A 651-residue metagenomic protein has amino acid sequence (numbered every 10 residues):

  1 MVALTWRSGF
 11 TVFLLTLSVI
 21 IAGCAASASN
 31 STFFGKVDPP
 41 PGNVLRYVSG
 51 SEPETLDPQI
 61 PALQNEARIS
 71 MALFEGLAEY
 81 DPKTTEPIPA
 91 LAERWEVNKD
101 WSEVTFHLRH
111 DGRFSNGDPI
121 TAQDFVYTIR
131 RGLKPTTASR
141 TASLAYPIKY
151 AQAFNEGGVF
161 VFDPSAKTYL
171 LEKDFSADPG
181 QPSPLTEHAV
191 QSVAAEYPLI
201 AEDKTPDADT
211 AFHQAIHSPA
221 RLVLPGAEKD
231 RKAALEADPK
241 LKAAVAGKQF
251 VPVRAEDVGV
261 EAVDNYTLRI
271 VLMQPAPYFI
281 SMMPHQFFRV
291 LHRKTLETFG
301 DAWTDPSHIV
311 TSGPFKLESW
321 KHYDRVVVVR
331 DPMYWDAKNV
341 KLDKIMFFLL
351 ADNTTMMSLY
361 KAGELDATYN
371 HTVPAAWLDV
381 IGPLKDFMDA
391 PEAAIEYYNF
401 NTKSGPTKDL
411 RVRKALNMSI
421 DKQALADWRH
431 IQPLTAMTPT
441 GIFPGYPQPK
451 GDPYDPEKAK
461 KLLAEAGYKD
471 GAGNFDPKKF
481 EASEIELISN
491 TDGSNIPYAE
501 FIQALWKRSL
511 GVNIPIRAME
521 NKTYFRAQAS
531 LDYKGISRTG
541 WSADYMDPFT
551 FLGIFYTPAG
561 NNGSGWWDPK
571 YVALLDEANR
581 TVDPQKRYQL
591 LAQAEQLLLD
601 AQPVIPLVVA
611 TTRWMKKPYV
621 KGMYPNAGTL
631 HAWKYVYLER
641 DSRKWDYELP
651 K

Functional and structural regions predicted by a protein language model:
A25, D38, A436, E486 (+3 more regions): Extracytoplasmic/peripheral linker and loop segments enriched in polar/acidic and small residues with frequent Thr/Pro
Y47, G117, L365, T372 (+2 more regions): Periplasmic binding protein-like
V48-K99, V310: N-terminal lobe/hinge region of extracytoplasmic solute-binding protein
D81-P82, I200-T267, V271-M346, D352-T355 (+3 more regions): Gly/Pro-rich hinge or "lid" segments in bacterial periplasmic/extracellular proteins
T141-A142, P147-Y150, F175, P182 (+9 more regions): Acidic-aromatic pocket-rim loops
E318-V329, M346-S404, A415, Q423 (+1 more regions): Extracellular/periplasmic solute-recognition and catalytic clefts
V327-R330, D336, T407-A504, R508 (+3 more regions): Append "and occasionally in soluble cytosolic enzymes with long acidic Gly/Pro-rich linkers
W614-K651: Long beta-strand-rich cores associated with HINT superfamily self-processing modules
